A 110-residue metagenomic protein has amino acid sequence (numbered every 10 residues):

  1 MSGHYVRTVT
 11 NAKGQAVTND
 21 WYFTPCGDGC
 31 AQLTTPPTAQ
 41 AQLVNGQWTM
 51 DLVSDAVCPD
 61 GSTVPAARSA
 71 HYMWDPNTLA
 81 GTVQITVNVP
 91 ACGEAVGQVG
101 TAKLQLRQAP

Functional and structural regions predicted by a protein language model:
M1-N19, G81-Q84, A102-Q108: Tryptophan-anchored aromatic micro-motifs
N11-A70: Predominantly extracellular/secreted and cell-surface proteins with exposed, flexible low-complexity segments
T35-P37, G81, P110: Short C-terminal domain-edge/linker segments immediately following a structured domain
G46-R107: Extracytosolic low-complexity repeat regions of secreted or lipid-anchored proteins
